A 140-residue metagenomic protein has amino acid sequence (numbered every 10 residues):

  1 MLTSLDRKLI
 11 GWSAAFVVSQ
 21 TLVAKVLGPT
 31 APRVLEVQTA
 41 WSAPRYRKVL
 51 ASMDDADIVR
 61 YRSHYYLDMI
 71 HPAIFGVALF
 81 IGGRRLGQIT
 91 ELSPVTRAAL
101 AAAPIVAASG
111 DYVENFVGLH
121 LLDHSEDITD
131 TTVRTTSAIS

Functional and structural regions predicted by a protein language model:
M1-S140: Short amphipathic, positively biased membrane-proximal segments that drive organelle/inner-membrane targeting
